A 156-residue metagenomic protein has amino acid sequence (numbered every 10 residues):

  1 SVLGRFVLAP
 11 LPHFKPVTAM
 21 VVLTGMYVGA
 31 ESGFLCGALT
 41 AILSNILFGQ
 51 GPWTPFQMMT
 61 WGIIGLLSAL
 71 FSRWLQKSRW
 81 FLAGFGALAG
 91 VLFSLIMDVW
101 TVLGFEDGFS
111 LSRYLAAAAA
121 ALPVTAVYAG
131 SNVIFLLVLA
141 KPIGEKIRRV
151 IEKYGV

Functional and structural regions predicted by a protein language model:
S1-L3, L103-G104: A short alpha-helix capping/helix-coil boundary motif
V2-V17, A38-S72: Interfacial aromatic-anchored transmembrane helix boundaries in multi-pass membrane proteins
L3, A19, L23, F34 (+9 more regions): Residue-level signature of the transmembrane alpha-helical core of multi-pass small-molecule transporters
V7, Y27-V28, G130: Transmembrane helix irregularities
K15, G51-F56, L75-V156: Membrane-embedded alpha-helical hairpins and interfacial helices in multi-pass inner-membrane proteins
V17-G33, L66-F71: Generic transmembrane alpha-helix motif of multi-pass integral membrane proteins
